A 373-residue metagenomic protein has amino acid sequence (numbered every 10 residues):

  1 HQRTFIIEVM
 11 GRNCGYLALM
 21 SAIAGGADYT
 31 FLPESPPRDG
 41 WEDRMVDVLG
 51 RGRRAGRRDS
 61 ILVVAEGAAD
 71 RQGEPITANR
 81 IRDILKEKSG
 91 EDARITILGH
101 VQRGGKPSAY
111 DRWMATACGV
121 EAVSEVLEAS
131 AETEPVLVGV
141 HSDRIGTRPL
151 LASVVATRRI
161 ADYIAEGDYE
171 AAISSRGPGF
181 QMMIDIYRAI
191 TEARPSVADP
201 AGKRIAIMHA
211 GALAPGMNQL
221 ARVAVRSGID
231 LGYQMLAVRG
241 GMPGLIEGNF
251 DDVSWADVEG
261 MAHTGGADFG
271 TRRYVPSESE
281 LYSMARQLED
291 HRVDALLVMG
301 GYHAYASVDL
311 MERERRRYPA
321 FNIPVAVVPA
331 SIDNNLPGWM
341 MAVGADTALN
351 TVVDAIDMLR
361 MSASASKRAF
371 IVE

Functional and structural regions predicted by a protein language model:
H1-I95, M235, A295-G300, A306-N322 (+1 more regions): Accessory alpha-helical/coil subdomains and C-terminal extensions that flank or cap enzyme catalytic cores
H1-Q2, A201-M208, G260-T271, A330-M340 (+1 more regions): Gly-rich Lys/Arg/Thr-decorated short loops/hinges at beta-loop-alpha junctions or inter-strand turns that position
G11, E34-P37, E66-A69, L98-R103 (+7 more regions): Short, ordered loop/turn segments at secondary-structure junctions
C14-A18, G40-E42, R71-G73, A115 (+6 more regions): Short glycine/serine/threonine-rich phosphate/pyrophosphate-binding segments that cradle anionic phosphate groups
T77-D199: C-terminal non-catalytic interaction/assembly regions of soluble proteins
S174-A198, L245-D294, H303-Y305, I332 (+1 more regions): Glycine-rich oxoanion-binding loops at beta->alpha junctions
D199-I246: N-terminal phosphate-binding or glycine-rich loops at protein starts, especially the Walker A/P-loop of NTPases
